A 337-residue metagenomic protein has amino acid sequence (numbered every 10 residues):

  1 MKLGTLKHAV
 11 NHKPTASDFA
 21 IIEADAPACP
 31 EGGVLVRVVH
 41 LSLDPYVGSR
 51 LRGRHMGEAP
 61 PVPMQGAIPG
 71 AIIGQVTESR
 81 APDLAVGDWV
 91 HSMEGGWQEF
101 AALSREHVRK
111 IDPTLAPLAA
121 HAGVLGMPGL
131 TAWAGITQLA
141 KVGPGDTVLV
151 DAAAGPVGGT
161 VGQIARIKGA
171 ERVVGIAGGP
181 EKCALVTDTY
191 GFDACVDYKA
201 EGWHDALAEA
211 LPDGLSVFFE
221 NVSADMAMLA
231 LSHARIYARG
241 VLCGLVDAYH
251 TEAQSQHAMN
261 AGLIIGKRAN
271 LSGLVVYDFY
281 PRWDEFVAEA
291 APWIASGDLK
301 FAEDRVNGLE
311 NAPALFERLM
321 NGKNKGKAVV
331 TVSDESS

Functional and structural regions predicted by a protein language model:
M1, S296-R305, P313-S337: C-terminal capping/lid region of NAD(P)-dependent oxidoreductase domains
A26-L43, R52-G96: Glycine-rich beta-strand-centered segment in the early N-terminal region that forms part of a ligand/cofactor-binding
I68-Q75, V86-A152: NAD(P)H dinucleotide-binding glycine-rich loop of Rossmann-like/cofactor-binding domains, especially the beta1-alpha1
S79-D83, V90, G175-C183, K199 (+3 more regions): Short glycine/proline-centered loop/turn elements that form peptide/ligand docking sites
H91, L149, V196, S216-F219: N-terminal Rossmann-like NAD(P) cofactor-binding module of classical short-chain dehydrogenase/reductase
A122-A200: Mid-domain Rossmann-like dinucleotide-binding core that forms the NAD(H)/NADP(H) cofactor-binding site
A170, V186-T187, D225-L299, S333-S337: Glycine-rich phosphate-binding loop and adjacent beta-alpha segment of Rossmann(oid) nucleotide-cofactor-binding
G202-D213: Short amphipathic alpha-helix with an adjacent loop that forms part of the alpha/beta core around
